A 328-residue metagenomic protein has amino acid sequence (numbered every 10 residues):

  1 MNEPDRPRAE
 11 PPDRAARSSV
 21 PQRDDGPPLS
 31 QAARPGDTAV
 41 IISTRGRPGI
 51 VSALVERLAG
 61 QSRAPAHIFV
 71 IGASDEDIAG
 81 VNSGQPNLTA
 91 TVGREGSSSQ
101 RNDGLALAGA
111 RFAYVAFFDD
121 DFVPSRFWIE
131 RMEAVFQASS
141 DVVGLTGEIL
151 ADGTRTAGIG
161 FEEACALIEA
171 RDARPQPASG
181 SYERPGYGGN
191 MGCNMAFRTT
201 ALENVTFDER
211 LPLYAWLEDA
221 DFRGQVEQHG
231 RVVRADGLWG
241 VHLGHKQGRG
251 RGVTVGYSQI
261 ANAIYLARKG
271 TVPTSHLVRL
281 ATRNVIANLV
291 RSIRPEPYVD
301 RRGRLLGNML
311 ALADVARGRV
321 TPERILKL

Functional and structural regions predicted by a protein language model:
M1-G60: N-proximal low-complexity "stem/linker" segments adjacent to membrane-targeting elements
S98-Y114: Active-site nucleotide-sugar/metal-binding loop of Leloir-type enzymes
F112-V123: Short beta-strand-to-loop acidic/aromatic patch adjacent to the donor-nucleotide binding site
F127-A164: Conserved donor NDP-sugar-binding/catalytic core segment of glycosyltransferases
C165-Y187: Short, flexible, basic/aromatic active-site loop/helix in glycosyltransferases
G189-V205, L211-L238: A short, conserved alpha-helix in the catalytic core of glycosyltransferases
R231, A235-V253, N262-L266: Active-site donor/metal-binding and catalytic loop motifs of nucleotide-sugar-dependent glycosylation enzymes
T254-N262, P273-L328: Non-catalytic, C-terminal membrane-associated alpha-helical segments of glycosyltransferases
